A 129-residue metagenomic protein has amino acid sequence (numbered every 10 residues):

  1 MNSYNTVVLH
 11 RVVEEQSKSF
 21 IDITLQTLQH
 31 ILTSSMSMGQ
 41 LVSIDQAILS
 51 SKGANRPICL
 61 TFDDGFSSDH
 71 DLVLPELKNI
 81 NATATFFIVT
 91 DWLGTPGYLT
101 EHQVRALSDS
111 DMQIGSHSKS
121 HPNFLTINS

Functional and structural regions predicted by a protein language model:
M1-I58: N-terminal pre-catalytic segment of deacetylase/amide-hydrolase enzymes
Y4-E14, K18, R56-I58, K78-S129: Metal-dependent polysaccharide deacetylase catalytic core of the NodB/CE4 family, i.e., the active-site-bearing domain
S19, K52, L72-V73, T126: Hydrophobic alpha-helical membrane-insertion segments
I23-T27, G65-S68, P96-L99: Soluble or luminal CAZymes and related metallo-dependent hydrolases
T24, E76-N79: Glycine-rich, phosphate-binding/catalytic loops in enzymes
L28-L32, L74, E101-R105: Generic structural signal for well-ordered alpha-helices, preferentially at hydrophobic/aromatic core positions
F62-G65, S118: Active-site metal-binding loops of divalent metal-dependent hydrolases
D64-D71, E76: Short acidic, Gly/Ser-rich segments with clustered Asp/Glu that frequently serve as metal-coordination loops in enzyme
